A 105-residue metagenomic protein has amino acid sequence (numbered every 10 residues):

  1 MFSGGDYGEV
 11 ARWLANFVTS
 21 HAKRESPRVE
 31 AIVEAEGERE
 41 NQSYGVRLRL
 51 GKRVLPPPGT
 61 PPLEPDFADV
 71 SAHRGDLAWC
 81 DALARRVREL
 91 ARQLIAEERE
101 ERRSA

Functional and structural regions predicted by a protein language model:
M1-G37, S71-R85, A105: Negatively charged, low-complexity tracts enriched in Asp/Glu with abundant Ser/Thr
W13, P58-T60, R103: Long beta-sheet-rich domains in secretory-pathway and surface-associated proteins
E38-V46: A short, glycine/Asx- and small/polar-enriched loop/turn that sits immediately N-terminal to a beta-strand
L50-R85, E89: Intrinsically disordered, low-complexity regulatory segments enriched in Ser/Thr/Pro and charged residues
L83-A105: Intrinsically disordered, low-complexity regulatory regions enriched in serine/threonine/proline and acidic residues
